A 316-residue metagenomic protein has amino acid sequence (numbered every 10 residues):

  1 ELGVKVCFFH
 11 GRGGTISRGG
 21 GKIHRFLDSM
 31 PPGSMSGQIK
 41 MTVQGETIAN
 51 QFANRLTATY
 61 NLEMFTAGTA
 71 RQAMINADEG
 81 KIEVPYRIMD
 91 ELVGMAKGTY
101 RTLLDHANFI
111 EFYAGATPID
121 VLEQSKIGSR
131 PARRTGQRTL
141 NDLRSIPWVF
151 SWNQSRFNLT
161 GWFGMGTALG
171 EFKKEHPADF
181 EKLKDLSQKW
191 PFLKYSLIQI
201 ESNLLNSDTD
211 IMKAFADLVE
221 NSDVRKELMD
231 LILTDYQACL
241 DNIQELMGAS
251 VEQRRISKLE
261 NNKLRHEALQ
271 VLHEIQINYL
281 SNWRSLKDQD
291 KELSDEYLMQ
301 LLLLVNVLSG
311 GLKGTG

Functional and structural regions predicted by a protein language model:
G3-C7, Q38: Beta-sheet entry/capping signal
V6-H24: Conserved phosphate/anionic-ligand binding catalytic regions in large, soluble enzymes, centered on
R12, I23, Q44-G316: Acidic, glycine-enriched catalytic cores built around paired aspartates
L27-G45: Acidic, His- and aromatic-enriched active-site or binding-groove loops in soluble protein domains that engage sugars
